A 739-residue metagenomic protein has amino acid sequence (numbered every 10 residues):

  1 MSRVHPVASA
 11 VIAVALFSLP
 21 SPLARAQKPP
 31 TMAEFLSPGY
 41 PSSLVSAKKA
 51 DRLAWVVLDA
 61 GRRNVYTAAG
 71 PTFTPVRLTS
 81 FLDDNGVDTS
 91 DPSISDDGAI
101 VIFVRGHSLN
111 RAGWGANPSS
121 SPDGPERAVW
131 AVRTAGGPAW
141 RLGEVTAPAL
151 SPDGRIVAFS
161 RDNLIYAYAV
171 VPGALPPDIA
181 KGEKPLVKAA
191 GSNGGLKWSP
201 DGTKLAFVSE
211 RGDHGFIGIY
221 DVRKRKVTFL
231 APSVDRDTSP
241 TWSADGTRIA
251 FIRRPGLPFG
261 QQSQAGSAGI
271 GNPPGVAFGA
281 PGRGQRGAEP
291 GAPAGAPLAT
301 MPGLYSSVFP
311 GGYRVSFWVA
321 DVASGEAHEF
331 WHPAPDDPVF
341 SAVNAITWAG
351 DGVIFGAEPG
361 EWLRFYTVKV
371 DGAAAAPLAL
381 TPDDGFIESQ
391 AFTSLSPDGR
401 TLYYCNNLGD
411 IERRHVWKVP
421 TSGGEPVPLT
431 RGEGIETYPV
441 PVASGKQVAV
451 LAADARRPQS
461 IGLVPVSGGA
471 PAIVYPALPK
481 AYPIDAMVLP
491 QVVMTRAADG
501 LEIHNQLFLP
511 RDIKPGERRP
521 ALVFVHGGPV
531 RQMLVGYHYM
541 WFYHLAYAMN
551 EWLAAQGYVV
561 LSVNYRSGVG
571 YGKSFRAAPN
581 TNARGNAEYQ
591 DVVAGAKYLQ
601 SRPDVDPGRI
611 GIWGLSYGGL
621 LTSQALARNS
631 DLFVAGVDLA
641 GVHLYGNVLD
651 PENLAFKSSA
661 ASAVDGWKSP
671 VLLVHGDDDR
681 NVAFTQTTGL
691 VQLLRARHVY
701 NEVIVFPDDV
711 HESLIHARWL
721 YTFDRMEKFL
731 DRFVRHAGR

Functional and structural regions predicted by a protein language model:
T31-F35, V76-F81, P138-R141, G182-V187 (+4 more regions): A short beta-strand motif characteristic of beta-propeller blades
A33-R63: Beta-strand-rich domains and repeat architectures in extracellular enzymes and scaffolds, especially beta-propellers
K48-K49, D96-D97, P152-D153, P200-D201 (+4 more regions): Residue-level detector of Asp-centered blade-edge/turn motifs that repeat once per structural unit in beta-propeller
L53, G98-V101, V157, G202-L205 (+4 more regions): Hydrophobic beta-strand positions that form the internal "hydrophobic ladder" of WD40/Gbeta-like beta-propeller blades
V56-Y66, F81-D88, V104-W130, R141-E144 (+13 more regions): A flexible loop/linker signature enriched in serine peptidases of the S9 family
A69-F73, R133-G137, V170-G173, D221-R225 (+4 more regions): Short loop/turn segments that connect beta-strands within beta-propeller blades
P258, Y313-V315, V343, G350-D351 (+2 more regions): Serine-hydrolase catalytic core recognition
